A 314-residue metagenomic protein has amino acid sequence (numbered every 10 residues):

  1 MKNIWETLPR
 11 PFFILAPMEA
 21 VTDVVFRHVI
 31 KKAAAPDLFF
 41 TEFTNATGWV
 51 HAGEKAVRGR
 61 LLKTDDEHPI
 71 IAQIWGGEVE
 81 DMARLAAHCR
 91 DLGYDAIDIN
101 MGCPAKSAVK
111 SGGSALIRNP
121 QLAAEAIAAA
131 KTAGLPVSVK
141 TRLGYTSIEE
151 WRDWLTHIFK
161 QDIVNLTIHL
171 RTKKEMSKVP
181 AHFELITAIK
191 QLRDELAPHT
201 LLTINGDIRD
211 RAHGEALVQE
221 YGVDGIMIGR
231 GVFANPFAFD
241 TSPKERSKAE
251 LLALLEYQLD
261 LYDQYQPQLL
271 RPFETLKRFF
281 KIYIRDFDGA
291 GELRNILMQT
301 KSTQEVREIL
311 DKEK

Functional and structural regions predicted by a protein language model:
M1-P9, I14, E19, V25 (+7 more regions): Alpha/beta catalytic cores of nucleotide-metabolism and tRNA/nucleoside-modifying enzymes
K2-N3, M18-H88: Glycine-rich, positively charged N-terminal anion/phosphate-binding segment
L8-F12, T47-P69, C103, K110-S111 (+1 more regions): N-terminal small/glycine-rich loop or linker at the start of catalytic domains across soluble metabolic enzymes
F13-A16, F39-T41, I70-I74, I97 (+4 more regions): Hydrophobic faces of well-ordered beta-strands that scaffold small-molecule active sites in alpha/beta enzyme cores
M18-A20, T44-A46, W75-G77, G102-P104 (+4 more regions): Active-site beta-loop-alpha junctions enriched in small/polar residues
G76, I117, Q121, P180 (+1 more regions): Conserved phosphate-coordination/catalytic loops
A83-I97, M101-V109, Q121-T200: Alpha/beta enzyme core
G112-I117, E175-M176, P243-E245: Short glycine-enriched, charge-decorated loop/helix-capping segments at active-site entrances that position
